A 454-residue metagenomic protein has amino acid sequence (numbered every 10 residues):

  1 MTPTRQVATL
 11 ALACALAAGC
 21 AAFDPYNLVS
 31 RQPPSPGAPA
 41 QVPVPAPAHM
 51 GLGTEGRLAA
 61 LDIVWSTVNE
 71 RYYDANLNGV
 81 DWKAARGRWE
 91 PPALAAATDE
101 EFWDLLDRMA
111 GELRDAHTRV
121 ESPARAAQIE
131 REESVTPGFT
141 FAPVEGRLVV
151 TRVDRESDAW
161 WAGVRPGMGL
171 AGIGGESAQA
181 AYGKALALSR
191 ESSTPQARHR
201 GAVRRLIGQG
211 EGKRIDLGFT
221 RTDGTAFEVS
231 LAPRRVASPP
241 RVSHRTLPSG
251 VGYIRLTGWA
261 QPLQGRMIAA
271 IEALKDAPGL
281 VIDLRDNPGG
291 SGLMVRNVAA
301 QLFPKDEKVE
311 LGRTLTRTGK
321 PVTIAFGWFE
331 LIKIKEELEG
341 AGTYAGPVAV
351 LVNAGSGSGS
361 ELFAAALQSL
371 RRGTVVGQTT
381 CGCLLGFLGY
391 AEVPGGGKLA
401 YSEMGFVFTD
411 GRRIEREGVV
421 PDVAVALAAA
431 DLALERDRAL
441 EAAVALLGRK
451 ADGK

Functional and structural regions predicted by a protein language model:
P43, P47-G79: Mature N-terminal segment immediately following signal peptide/propeptide cleavage in secreted/periplasmic
A60, N76-V149, H199-R204, G208-H244 (+3 more regions): Extended, small/polar residue-biased N-terminal targeting/export presequences and adjacent propeptide/linker tracts
V64, M109, F139, G167 (+7 more regions): Terminal peptide-recognition signature
A95-E101, G169-D216, G265-I268, M294-N297 (+2 more regions): PDZ domains, with a preference for the canonical peptide-binding region formed by the helix
E130-A180, A260-Q264, M404: PDZ/PDZ-like domain segments forming the peptide/carboxylate-binding groove, activating on the N-terminal beta-strands
W161-S193, V281-R285, L367, V375 (+2 more regions): Conserved PDZ fold ligand-binding element
I207-P394, G405, D431-A433, L446-G453: Cleft-lining beta-strand/loop regions that shape enzyme active-site pockets
